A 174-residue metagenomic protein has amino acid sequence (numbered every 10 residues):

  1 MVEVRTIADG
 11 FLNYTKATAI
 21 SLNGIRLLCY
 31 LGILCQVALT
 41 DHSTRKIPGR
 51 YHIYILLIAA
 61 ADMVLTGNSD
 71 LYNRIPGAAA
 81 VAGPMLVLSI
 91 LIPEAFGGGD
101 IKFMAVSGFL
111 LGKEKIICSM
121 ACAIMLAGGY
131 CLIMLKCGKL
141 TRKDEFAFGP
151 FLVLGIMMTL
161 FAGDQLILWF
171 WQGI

Functional and structural regions predicted by a protein language model:
M1-I174: A membrane-topology feature that recognizes alpha-helical transmembrane segments and their immediate juxtamembrane
